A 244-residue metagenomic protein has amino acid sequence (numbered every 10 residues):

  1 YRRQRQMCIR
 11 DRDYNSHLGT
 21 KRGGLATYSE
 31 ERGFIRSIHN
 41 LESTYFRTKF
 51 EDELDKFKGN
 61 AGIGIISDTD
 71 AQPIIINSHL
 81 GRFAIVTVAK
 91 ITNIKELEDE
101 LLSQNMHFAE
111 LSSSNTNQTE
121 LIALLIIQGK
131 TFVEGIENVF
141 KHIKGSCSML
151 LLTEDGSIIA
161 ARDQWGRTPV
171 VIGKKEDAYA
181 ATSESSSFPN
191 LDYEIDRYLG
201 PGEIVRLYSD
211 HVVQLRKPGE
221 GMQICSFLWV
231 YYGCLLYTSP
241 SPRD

Functional and structural regions predicted by a protein language model:
R2-Q6, R10-G200, R206-S239: Conserved short alpha-helical segments that host acidic/polar catalytic motifs at enzyme active sites
P240-D244: A short, hydrophobic C-terminal helix/tail in secreted or cell-surface proteins
